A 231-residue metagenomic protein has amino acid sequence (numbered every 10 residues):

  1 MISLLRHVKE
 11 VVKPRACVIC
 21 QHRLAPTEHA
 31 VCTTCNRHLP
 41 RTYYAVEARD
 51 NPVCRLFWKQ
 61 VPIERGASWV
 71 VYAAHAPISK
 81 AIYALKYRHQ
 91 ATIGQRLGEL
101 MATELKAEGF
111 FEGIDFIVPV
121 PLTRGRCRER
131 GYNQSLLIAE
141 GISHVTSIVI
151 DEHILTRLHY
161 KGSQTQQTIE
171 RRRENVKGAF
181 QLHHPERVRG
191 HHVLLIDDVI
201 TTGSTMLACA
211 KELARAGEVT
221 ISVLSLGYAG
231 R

Functional and structural regions predicted by a protein language model:
M1-I196, T201-R231: Glycine-rich phosphate/pyrophosphate-handling loop used in enzymes and phosphotransfer proteins
